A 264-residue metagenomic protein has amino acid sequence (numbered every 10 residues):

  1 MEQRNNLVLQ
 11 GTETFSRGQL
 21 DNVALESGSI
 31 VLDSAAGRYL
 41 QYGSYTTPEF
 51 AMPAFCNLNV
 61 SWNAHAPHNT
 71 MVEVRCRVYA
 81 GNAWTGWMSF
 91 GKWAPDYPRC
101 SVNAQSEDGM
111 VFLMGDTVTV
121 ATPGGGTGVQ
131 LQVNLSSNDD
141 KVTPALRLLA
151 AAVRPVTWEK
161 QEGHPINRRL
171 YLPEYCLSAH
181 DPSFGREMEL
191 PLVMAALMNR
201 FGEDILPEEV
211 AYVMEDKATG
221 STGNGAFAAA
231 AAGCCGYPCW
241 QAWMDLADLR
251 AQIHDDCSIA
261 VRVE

Functional and structural regions predicted by a protein language model:
M1-L170: Beta-strand-rich ligand- or partner-binding modules with a strong bias toward extracellular/periplasmic carbohydrate
R38, D204, E209-E264: Conserved active-site-adjacent core of cysteine acyl-enzyme catalytic domains
C56, C76, C100, C176 (+3 more regions): Generic recognition of cysteine residues
W62, W84-W87, F184, T222-F227: Tryptophan-centered motif/residue detector
R99-E107, H180-D181, A229, C234-Y237: Acidic/glycine-enriched edge-of-secondary-structure segments
G128, N134-G220: Active-site-adjacent structural segments surrounding the nucleophilic cysteine of cysteine proteases and isopeptidases
